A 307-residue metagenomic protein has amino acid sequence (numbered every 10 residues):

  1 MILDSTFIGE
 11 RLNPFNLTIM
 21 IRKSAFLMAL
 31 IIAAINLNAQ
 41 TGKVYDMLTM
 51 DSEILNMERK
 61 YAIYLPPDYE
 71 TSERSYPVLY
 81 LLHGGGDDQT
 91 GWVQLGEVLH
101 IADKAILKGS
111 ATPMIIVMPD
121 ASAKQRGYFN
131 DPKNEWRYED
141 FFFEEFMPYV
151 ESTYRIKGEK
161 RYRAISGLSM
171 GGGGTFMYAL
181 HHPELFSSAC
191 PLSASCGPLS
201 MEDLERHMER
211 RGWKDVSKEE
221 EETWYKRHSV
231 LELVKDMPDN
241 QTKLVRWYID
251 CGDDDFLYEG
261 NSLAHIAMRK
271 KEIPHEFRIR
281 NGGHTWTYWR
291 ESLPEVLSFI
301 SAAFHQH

Functional and structural regions predicted by a protein language model:
L3-S5, L17: Short hydrophobic targeting helices and cationic amphipathic motifs that mediate membrane/organellar targeting
N13-F26: Bacterial N-terminal signal peptides that target proteins for export
A29-N38: Hydrophobic h-region of N-terminal signal peptides that target proteins for export in Gram-negative bacteria
Q40-H307: Non-catalytic cap/lid and distal C-terminal segments of serine-dependent acyl enzymes
